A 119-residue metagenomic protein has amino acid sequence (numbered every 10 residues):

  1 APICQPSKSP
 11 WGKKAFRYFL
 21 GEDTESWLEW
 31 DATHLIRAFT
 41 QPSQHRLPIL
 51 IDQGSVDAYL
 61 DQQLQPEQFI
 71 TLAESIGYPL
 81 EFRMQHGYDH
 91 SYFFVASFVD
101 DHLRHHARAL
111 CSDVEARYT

Functional and structural regions predicted by a protein language model:
A1-T119: Non-catalytic cap/lid and distal C-terminal segments of serine-dependent acyl enzymes
